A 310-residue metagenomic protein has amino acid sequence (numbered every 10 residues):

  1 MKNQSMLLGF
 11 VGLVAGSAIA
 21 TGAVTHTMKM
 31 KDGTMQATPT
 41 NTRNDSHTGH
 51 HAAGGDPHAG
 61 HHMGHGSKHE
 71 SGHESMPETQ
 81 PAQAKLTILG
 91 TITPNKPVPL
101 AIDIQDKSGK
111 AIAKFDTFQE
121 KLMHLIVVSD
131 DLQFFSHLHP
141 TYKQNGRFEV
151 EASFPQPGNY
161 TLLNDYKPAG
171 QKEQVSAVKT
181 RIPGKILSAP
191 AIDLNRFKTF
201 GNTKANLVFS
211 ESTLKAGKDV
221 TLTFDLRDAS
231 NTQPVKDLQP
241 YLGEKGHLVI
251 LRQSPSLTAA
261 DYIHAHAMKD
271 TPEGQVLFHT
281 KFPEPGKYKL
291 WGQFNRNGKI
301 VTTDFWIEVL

Functional and structural regions predicted by a protein language model:
K2-L310: Intrinsically disordered, low-complexity terminal tails/loops enriched in metal-binding residues
